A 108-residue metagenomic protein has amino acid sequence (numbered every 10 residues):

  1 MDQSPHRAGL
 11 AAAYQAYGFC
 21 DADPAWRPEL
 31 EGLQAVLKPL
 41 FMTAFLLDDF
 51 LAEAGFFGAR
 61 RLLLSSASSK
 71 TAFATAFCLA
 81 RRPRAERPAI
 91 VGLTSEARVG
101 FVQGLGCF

Functional and structural regions predicted by a protein language model:
M1-R60: NAD(P)H dinucleotide-binding glycine-rich loop of Rossmann-like/cofactor-binding domains, especially the beta1-alpha1
L62-S66: Conserved N-terminal Rossmann-fold NAD(P)-binding element of oxidoreductases
A72-F73: N-terminal Rossmann-fold NAD(P) dinucleotide-binding loop
C78-R81: Extended repeat-based interaction scaffolds and adjacent low-complexity, acidic/S/T/P-biased segments that form broad
R84-F108: Adenosine-nucleotide cofactor-binding segment
